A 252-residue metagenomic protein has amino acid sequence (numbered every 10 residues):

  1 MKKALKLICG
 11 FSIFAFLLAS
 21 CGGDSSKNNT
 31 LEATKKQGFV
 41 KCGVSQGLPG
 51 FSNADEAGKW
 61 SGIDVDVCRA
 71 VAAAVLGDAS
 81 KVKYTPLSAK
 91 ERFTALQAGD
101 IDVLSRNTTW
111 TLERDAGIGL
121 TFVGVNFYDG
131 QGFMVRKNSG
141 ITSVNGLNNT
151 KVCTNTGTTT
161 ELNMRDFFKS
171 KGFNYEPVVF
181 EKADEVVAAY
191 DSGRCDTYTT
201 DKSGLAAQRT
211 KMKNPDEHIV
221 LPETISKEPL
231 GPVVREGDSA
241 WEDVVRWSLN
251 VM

Functional and structural regions predicted by a protein language model:
M1-C9: Bacterial N-terminal signal peptides that target proteins for export
L17-S20: C-terminal motif of bacterial Sec signal peptides marking the signal peptidase cleavage site
G22-G23, V65-R69, A73-V75, N138-I141 (+5 more regions): Extended ligand-binding regions for polar small-molecule ligands
G23-Q37: Bacterial Sec-exported substrate-binding components of ABC uptake systems
K27-N29, V82-T94, S139, E176-S192: Short helix-initiation/N-cap motifs at beta->coil->alpha
V40-K41, D78-S80, A98-R106, K151-C153 (+1 more regions): Alpha-to-beta junction loops
K41-G50, W60-L76, T109, D129-E185: Bilobed "Venus flytrap"/periplasmic-binding protein-like clamshell domains and structurally analogous long
R69, A73, G77, K81-G146 (+1 more regions): Acidic, polar ligand-binding/catalytic clefts
